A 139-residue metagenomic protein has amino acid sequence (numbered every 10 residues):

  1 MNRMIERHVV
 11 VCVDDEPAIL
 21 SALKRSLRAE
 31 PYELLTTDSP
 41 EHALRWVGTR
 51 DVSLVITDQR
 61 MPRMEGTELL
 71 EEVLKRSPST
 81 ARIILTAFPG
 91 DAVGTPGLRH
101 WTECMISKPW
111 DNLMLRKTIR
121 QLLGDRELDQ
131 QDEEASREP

Functional and structural regions predicted by a protein language model:
M1-V11, L113-P139: Non-catalytic signal-transmission and effector/linker regions of two-component phosphorelay proteins
R7-A18, L23-L27, V55-I56: Conserved acidic segment of CheY-like receiver
T36-L54: Acidic, metal-coordinating helix/loop segments flanking the phosphotransfer/catalytic sites of two-component signaling
D38-S39, E65-L69: Acidic catalytic/metal-coordinating carboxylates
R45, T67-S79: Short amphipathic alpha-helix used as the core "switch/output" element in two-component signaling
D58, T86: Active-site residues of response regulator receiver
M61: Receiver (REC) domain active-site loop signature in two-component systems and cognate sites in sensor histidine kinases
E68, A81, F88-I106, L113 (+1 more regions): Alpha4 helix (beta4-alpha4-beta5 surface) of REC/receiver domains from two-component response regulators
